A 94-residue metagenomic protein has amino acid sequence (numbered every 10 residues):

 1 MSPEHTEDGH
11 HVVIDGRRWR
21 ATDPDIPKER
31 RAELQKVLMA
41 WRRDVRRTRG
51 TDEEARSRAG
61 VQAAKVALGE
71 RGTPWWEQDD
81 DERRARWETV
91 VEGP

Functional and structural regions predicted by a protein language model:
M1-P94: Extended, charge-rich alpha-helical interface modules
